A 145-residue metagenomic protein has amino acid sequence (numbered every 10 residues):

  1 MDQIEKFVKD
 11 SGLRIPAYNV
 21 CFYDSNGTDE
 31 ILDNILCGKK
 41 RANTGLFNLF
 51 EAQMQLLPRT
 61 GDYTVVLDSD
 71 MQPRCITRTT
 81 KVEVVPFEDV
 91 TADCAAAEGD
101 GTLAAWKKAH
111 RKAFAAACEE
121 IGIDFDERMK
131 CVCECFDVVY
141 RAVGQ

Functional and structural regions predicted by a protein language model:
M1-I76, V82-Q145: Mixed-charge, low-complexity intrinsically disordered regions
